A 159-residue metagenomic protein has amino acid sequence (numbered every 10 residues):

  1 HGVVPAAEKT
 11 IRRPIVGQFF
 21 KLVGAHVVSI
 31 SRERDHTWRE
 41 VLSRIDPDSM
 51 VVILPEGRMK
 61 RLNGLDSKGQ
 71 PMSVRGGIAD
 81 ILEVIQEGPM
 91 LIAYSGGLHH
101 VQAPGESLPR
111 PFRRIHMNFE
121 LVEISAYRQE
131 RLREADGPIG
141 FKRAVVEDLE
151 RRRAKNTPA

Functional and structural regions predicted by a protein language model:
H1-R32: Catalytic core of membrane glycerolipid acyltransferases/transacylases, capturing the structured, soluble-facing
G2, P47-G57: Generic beta-sheet signal
A7, E56, A93-S95: Cofactor-binding loop segments of dinucleotide-utilizing enzymes, especially the Rossmann-like FAD- and NAD(P)+-binding
G24-S31, R61-G69: Surface-exposed cleft-lining segments at the edges of enzyme active sites
S31-D35, P71-M72, E134, P138 (+1 more regions): A conditional alpha-helix N-cap/helix-loop micro-motif detector
T37-D46: Short amphipathic alpha-helices and their capping/turn segments at secondary-structure boundaries
M50, N63-R133: A cross-family acyltransferase "interaction/gating" segment
L132-A159: Charged, low-complexity C-terminal accessory regions
